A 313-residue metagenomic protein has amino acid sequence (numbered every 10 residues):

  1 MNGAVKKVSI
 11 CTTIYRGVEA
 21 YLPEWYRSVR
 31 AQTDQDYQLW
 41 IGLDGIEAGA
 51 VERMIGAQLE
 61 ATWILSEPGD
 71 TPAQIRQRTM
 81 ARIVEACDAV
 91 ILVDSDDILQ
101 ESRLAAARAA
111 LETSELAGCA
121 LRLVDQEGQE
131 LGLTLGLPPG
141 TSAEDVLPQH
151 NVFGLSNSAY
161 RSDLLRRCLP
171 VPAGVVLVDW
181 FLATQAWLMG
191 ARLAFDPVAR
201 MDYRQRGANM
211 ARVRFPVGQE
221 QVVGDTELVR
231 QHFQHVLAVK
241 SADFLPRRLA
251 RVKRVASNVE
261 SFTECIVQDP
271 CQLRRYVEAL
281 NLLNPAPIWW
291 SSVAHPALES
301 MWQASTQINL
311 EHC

Functional and structural regions predicted by a protein language model:
M1-Q221, A304-S305, H312: Nucleotide-sugar donor-binding/catalytic module of glycosyltransferases that assemble extracellular/cell-envelope
N2, V175-V176, F181, L188 (+1 more regions): C-terminal subregions of glycosyltransferases and related glycan-biosynthesis enzymes
